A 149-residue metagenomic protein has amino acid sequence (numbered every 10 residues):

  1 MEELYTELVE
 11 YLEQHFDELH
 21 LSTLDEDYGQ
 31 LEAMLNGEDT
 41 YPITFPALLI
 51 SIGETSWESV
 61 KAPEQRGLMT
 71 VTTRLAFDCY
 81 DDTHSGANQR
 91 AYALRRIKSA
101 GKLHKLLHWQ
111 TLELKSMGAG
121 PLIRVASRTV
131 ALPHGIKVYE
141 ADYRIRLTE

Functional and structural regions predicted by a protein language model:
M1-L19, A100-E149: Compositionally biased, intrinsically disordered linkers/stalks adjacent to structured regions
M1-P63, E113-P121: Small/polar-rich, solvent-exposed N-terminal microdomains that initiate assembly or binding
L35, H84-N88, E149: Compositionally biased, intrinsically disordered low-complexity segments enriched in polar/Pro/Gly and often Gln
I50-S56, T73-C79, L107: Generic secondary-structure microfeatures
S56, A62-E64, T129-G135: Exposed beta-sheet edge/beta-hairpin loop segments within beta-rich domains
E64-L68, A76-K105: Extracellular/virion structural assembly segments
Q65-D82, H134-E149: Oligomerization/assembly interface segments of phage tail-like spikes and tubes
